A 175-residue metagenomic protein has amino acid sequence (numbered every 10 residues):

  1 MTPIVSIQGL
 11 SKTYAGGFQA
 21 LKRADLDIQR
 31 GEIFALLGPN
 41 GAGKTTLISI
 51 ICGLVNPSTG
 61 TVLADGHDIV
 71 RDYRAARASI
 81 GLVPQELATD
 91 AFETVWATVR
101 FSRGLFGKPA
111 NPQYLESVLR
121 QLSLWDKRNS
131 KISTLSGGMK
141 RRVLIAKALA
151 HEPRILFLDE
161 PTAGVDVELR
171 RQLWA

Functional and structural regions predicted by a protein language model:
P39-G43: Walker A (P-loop) phosphate-binding loop of ABC-type ATPase nucleotide-binding domains
G60-R71, A75-A76: Conserved ABC transporter NBD signature motif
R100, G104-K127: Conserved ABC ATPase "signature" region
K131-L135: Conserved ABC ATPase signature
E152: Conserved catalytic motifs of ABC-family nucleotide-binding domains
L156-D159: Catalytic Walker B motif of ABC-type/P-loop ATPase nucleotide-binding domains
